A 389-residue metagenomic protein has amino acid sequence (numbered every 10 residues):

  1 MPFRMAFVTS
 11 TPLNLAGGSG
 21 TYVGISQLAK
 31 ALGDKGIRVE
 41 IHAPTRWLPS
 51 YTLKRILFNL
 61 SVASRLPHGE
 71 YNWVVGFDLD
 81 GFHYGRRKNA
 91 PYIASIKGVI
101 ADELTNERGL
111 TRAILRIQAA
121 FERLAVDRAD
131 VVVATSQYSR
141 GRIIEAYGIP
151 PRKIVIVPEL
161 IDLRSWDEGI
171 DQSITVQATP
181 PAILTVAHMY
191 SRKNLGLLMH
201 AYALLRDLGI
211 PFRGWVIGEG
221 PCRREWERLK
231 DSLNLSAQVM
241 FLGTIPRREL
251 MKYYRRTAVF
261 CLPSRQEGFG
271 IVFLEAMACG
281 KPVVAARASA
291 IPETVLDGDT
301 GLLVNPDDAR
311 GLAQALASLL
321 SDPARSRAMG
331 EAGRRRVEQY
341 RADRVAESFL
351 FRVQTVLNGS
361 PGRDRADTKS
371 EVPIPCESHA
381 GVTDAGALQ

Functional and structural regions predicted by a protein language model:
R112-V132: Membrane-proximal helix-turn-helix segments that form the acceptor-binding/catalytic region of lipid-linked
Y138, L160: Carbohydrate-associated surface elements
T175-K193, M199-Y202: Conserved donor-binding/catalytic core segment of Leloir-type glycosyltransferases
E227-I245: Nucleotide-activated donor-binding/catalytic signature segment of Leloir-type glycosyltransferases, i.e., the conserved
T244-I245, K252-T257: Short alpha-helical donor nucleotide-sugar binding micro-motif in glycosyltransferases
R265: Aromatic "clamp/platform" in nucleotide-sugar-dependent glycosyltransferases that forms part of the donor/acceptor
P282-A285, V295: Short hydrophobic beta-strand element within catalytic cores of glycosyltransferases and related nucleotide-activated
D297-G298, L302-A309, S318-P323: Conserved acidic donor-binding segment of nucleotide-sugar-dependent glycosyltransferases
